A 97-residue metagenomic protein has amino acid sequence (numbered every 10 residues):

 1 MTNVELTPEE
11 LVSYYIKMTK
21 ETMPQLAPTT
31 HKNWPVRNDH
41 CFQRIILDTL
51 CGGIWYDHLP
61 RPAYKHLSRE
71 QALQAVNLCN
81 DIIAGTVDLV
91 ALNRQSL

Functional and structural regions predicted by a protein language model:
M1-L97: Positively charged, phosphate-engaging catalytic surfaces used for nucleic-acid and nucleotide handling
